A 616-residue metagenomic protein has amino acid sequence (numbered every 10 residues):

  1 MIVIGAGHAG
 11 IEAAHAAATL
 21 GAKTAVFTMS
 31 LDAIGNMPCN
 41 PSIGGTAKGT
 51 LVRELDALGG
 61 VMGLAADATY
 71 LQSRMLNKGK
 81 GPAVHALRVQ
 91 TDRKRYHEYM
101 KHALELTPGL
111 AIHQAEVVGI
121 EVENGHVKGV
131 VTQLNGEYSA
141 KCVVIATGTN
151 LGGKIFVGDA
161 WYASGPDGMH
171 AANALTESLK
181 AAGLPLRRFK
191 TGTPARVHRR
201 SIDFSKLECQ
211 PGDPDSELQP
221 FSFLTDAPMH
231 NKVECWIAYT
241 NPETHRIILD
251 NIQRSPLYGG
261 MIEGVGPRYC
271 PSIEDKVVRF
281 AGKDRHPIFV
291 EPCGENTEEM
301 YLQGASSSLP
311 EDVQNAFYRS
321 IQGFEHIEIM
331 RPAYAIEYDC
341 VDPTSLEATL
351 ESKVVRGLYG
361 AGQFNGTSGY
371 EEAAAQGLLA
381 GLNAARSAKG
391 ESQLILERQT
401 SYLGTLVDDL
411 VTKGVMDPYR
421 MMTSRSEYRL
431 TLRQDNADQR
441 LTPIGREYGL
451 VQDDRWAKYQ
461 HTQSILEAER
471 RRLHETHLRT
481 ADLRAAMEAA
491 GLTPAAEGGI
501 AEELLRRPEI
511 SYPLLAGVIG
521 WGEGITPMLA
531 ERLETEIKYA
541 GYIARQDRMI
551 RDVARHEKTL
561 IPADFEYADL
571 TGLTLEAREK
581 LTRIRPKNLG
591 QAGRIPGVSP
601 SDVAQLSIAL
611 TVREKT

Functional and structural regions predicted by a protein language model:
M1-A9: Beta1/beta-strand and adjacent pyrophosphate-binding region of the FAD-binding site in flavoprotein oxidoreductases
A13-G119, E123, L134, A146-A163 (+3 more regions): Conserved N-terminal/central alpha/beta ligand/cofactor-binding core
T19, L55, A373-L396: Internal hydrophobic alpha-helix adjacent to the cofactor/substrate pocket in enzyme cavities
S30-D32, K48, M75, T176-N315 (+3 more regions): An anion/pyrophosphate-binding glycine-rich loop and adjacent beta-alpha core in soluble alpha-beta enzymes
A33, T193, E351-V354, A385-P418: Active-site-proximal substrate-binding core of FAD-dependent oxidoreductases
Q133-C142: Core beta-strand elements of the Rossmann-like FAD/NAD(P) dinucleotide-binding domain in flavoenzyme oxidoreductases
Y301-T367, I395-D408, T526-K580, R585: A glycine-rich dinucleotide-binding beta-alpha-beta segment and adjacent secondary-structure elements that constitute
R425, R433, A437, T442-A604 (+1 more regions): Extended, charge-enriched "interface" segments that sit outside catalytic cores
